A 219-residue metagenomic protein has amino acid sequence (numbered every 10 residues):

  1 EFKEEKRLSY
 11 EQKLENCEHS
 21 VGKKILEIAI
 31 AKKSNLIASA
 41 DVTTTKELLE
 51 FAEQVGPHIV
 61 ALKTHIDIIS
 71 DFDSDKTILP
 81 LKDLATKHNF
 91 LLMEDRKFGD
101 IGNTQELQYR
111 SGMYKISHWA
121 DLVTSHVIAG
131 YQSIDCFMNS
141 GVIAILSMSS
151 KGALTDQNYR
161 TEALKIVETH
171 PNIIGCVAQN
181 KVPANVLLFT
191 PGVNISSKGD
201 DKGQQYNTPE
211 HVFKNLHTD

Functional and structural regions predicted by a protein language model:
E1-V42: N-terminal amphipathic alpha-helix/helix-capping segment at the start of soluble metabolic enzymes
G22, L49-A52, D75-K82, Y109 (+3 more regions): Generic structural signal for well-ordered alpha-helices, preferentially at hydrophobic/aromatic core positions
E27-A31, E50-H58, I78-H88, D135-N139 (+1 more regions): Acidic (Asp/Glu)-rich catalytic clusters
K33-S34, K97-D200: Conserved anion-binding
A38, L62, D95, V123 (+1 more regions): Conserved, mostly hydrophobic/aromatic
V42-V55, N103-K115, Y159-K165, Q205-H211: Short, acidic/polar
A61-P80: Glycine-rich, proline-tolerant flexible connector loops at the mouths of alpha/beta enzymes
L187-D219: C-terminal active-site rim and adjoining tail of enzyme catalytic domains
